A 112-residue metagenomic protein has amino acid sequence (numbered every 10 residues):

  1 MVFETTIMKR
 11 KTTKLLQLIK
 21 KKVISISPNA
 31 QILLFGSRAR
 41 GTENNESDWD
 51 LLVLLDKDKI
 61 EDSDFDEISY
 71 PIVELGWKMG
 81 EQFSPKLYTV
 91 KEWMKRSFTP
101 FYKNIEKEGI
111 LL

Functional and structural regions predicted by a protein language model:
M1-Q31, A39-N45, D56-L112: Catalytic core of pol beta-like nucleotidyltransferases
D50-L54: Short, aliphatic-rich beta-strand segments
